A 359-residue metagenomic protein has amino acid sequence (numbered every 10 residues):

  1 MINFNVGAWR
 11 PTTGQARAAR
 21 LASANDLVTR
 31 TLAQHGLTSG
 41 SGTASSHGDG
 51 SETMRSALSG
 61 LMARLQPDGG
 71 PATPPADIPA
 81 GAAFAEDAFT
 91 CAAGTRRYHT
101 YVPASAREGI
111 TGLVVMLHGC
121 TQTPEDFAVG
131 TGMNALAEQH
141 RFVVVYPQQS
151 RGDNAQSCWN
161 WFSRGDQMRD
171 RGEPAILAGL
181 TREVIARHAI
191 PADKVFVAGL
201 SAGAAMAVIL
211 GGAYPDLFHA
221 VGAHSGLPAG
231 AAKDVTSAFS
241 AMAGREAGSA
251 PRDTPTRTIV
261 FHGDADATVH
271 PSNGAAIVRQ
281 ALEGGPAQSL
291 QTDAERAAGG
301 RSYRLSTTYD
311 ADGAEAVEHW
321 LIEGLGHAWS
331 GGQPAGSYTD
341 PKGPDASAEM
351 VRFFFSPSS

Functional and structural regions predicted by a protein language model:
M1-L113, E125-D126, T131, A198 (+5 more regions): A domain-start/cap signature at the N-terminus of enzymes
A106-A155, G230-A231: Short substrate-entry loop that stabilizes the transition state in hydrolases
V115-T121, S225, H262, E323: The conserved beta1-alpha1 loop
Q148-G172: Cap/lid segment of the alpha/beta-hydrolase catalytic domain
G165-H188, I209: Alpha/beta-hydrolase active-site loop
I185-R187, A192-T254, A267: Primarily recognizes the serine-hydrolase "nucleophile elbow" in alpha/beta-hydrolase and SGNH/GDSL folds
V260-H262, D266: Short beta-strand/loop motif that positions the catalytic acidic residue of the alpha/beta-hydrolase fold
T268-N273, S330: Conserved alpha/beta-hydrolase "acid-adjacent" motif
